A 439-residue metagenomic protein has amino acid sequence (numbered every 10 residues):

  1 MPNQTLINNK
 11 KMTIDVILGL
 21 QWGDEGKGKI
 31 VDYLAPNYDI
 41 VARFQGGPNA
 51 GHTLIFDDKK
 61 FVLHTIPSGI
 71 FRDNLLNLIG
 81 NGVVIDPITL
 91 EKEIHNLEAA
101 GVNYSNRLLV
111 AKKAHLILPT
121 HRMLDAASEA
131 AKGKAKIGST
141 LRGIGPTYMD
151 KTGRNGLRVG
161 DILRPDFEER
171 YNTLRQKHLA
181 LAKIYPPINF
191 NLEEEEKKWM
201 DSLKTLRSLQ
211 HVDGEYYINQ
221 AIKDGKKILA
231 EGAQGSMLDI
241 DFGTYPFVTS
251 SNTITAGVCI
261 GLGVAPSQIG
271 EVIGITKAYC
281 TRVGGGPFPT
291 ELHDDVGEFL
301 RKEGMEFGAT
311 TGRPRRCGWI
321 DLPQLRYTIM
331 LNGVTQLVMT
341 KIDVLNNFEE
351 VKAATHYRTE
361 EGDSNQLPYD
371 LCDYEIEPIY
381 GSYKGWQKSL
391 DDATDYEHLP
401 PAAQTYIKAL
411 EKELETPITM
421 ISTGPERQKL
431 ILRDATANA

Functional and structural regions predicted by a protein language model:
L6-A439: Non-transmembrane, aqueous-exposed alpha-helical and coiled segments at domain scale
